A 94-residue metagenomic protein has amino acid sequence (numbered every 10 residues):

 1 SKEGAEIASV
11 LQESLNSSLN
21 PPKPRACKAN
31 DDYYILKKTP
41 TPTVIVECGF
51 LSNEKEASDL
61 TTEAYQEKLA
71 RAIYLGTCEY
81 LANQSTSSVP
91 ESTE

Functional and structural regions predicted by a protein language model:
S1-E94: Active-site-proximal helix/loop segments of hydrolytic enzymes
